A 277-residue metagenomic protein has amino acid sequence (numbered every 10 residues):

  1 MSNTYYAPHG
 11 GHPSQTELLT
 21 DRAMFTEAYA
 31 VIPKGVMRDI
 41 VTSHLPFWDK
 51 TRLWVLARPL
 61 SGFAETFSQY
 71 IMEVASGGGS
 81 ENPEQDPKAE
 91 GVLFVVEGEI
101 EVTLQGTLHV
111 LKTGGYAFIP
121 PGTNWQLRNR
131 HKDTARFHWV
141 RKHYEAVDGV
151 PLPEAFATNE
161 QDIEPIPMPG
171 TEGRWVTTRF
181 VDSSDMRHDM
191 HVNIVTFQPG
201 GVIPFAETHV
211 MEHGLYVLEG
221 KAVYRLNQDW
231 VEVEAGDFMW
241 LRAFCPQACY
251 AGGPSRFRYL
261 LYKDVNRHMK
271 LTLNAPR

Functional and structural regions predicted by a protein language model:
S2-T66, K132, W139-M190, N274-R277: A short, N-terminal "cap"/entry segment at the start of jelly-roll beta-barrel domains of the cupin/DSBH fold
K50-P59, S68-P87, T178-S183, N193-H209 (+1 more regions): Conserved short histidine dyad/triad with adjacent acidic residue
S68, E81-P83, A89, Q105 (+5 more regions): Short, solvent-exposed loop/turn positions at domain surfaces that link secondary-structure elements or cap domain
I71-A75, Q85-V102, I194-Q198, T208-L226: Short, conserved beta-strand element in jelly-roll/cupin
G106-P121, Q228-A243: Short acidic-glycine-tyrosine-enriched beta hairpin
L108, P121-V147, A243-M269: Ligand-binding loop in jelly-roll beta-barrel domains
F156-Y224, W230-V231: Surface-exposed interaction/gating patches
E234-D237, R242, A251, L271-P276: Active-site pocket scaffolds in enzymes
